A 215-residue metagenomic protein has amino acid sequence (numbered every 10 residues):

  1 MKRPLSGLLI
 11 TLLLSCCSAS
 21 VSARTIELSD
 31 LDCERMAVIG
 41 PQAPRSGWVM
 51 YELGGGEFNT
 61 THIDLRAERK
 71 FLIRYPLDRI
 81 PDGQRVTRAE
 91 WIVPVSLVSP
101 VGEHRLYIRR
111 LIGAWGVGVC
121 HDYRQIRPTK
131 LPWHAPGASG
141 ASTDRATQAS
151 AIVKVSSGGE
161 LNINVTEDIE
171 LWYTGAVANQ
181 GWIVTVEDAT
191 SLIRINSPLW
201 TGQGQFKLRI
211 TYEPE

Functional and structural regions predicted by a protein language model:
M1-P4: Positively charged n-region of N-terminal signal peptides that target proteins for export
G7-C16: Bacterial N-terminal signal peptides
V21-R79, G116, D188-A189, L199-E215: Flexible, small-residue-rich N-terminal segments that precede or flank a structured functional core
Y75, R85-L97, L208: A short beta-strand element within beta-rich, extracytoplasmic domains of secreted/secretory-pathway proteins
D82-V86, E170-Q180: Short glycine/proline/serine/threonine-rich loop/turn segments at secondary-structure transition edges
V93-V95, V186, Y212: Short beta-strand segments enriched in hydrophobic/aromatic residues within well-folded beta-rich domains
V98-L171: Beta-strand-rich interaction/scaffold domains
V184-I193: Short beta-strand-plus-loop segments that form exposed binding edges in beta-rich domains
